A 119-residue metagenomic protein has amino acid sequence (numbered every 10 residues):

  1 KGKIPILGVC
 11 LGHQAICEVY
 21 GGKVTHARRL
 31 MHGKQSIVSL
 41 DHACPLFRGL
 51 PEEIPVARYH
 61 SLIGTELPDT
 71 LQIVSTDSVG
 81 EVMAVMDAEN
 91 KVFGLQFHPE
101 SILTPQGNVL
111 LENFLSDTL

Functional and structural regions predicted by a protein language model:
K1-R48, P55, L111: Cysteine-nucleophile active-site neighborhood
C10, H60, H98: Histidine-centered divalent metal-coordination motifs
Q35-I37, V82-A84, G94: Conserved hydrophobic/aromatic beta-strand scaffold that supports enzyme active sites
C44-E89: Catalytic beta-strand/loop cores that center a nucleophilic Ser/Cys/Thr and support acyl-enzyme chemistry
E89-P99: Short helix/strand-capping connector loops at secondary-structure junctions
I102-L119: Acyltransferase
